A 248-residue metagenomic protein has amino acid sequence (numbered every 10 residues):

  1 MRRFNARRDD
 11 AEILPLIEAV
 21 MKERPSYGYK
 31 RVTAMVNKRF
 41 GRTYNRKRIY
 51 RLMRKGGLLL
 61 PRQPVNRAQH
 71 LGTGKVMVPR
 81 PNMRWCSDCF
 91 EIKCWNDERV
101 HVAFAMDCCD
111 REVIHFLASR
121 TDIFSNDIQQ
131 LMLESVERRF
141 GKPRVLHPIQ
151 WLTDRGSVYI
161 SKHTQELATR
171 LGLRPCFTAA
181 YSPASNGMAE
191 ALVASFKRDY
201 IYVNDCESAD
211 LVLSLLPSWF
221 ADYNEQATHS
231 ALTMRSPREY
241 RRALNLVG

Functional and structural regions predicted by a protein language model:
M1-R2, I17, V32, I49 (+11 more regions): Mobile genetic element proteins and their domesticated derivatives, centered on retroelements and DNA transposons
M1-R84, S236-N245: Basic, flexible linker segments flanking DNA-binding modules in nucleic acid-interacting mobile-element proteins
R7, K22-S26, F40-G41, P79 (+4 more regions): Conserved, non-catalytic sequence blocks in retroelement Pol enzymes and Pol-derived host proteins
R42-M106, D127-P148: Mobile-element integrase/transposase regions, centering on the N-terminal DNA-binding/Zn-coordinating module
R62-N66, W151-R155, R170-M188, N204-E207: RNase H-like polynucleotidyl transferase catalytic core
F116-L117: Short hydrophobic alpha-helix segments
P143-I160, P183-N186, M234-S236: Acidic/histidine-rich, metal-coordinating catalytic segments
K162, T169-L173, S195-G248: C-terminal domain-tail junction helix/linker
